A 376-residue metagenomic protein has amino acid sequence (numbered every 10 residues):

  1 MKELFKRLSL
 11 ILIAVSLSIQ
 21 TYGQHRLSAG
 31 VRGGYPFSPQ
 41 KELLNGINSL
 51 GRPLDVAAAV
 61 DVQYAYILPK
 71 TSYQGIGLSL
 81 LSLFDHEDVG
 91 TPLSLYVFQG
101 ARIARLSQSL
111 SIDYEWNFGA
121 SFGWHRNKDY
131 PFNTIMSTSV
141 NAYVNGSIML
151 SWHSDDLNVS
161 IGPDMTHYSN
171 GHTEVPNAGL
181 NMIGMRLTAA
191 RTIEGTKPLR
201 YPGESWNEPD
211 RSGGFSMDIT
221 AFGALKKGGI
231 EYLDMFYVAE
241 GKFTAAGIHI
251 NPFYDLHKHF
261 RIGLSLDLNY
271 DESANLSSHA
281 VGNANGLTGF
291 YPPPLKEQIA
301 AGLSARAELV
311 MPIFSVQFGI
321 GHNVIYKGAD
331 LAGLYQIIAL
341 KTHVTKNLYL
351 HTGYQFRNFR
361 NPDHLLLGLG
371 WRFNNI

Functional and structural regions predicted by a protein language model:
M1-A29, L110, W152, L157 (+2 more regions): Bacterial Sec-dependent N-terminal signal peptides
G23-Y66, R200-N251, R372-I376: Short glycine/proline- and aromatic-enriched beta-strand/turn motifs that initiate or cap beta-hairpins
H25, L54-V60, V89-L95, L110 (+7 more regions): Residues that define the transmembrane beta-barrel architecture of outer-membrane proteins
H25-A29, S72-I76, I112-F118, V159-I161 (+8 more regions): Transmembrane beta-strands of outer-membrane beta-barrel proteins
H25-L27, F37, P69, S107 (+6 more regions): Repeated loop/turn-to-beta-strand initiation elements of outer-membrane beta-barrel proteins
G33-F37, L80-F84, F118-R126, S154 (+8 more regions): Transmembrane beta-strands of outer-membrane beta-barrel pores
P36, N181-P202, P362-I376: Outer-membrane beta-barrel "beta-signal"
V60-Y66, L95-I103, W116-A120, V144-W152 (+8 more regions): Residues on the lipid-exposed face of transmembrane beta-strands in outer-membrane beta-barrel proteins
